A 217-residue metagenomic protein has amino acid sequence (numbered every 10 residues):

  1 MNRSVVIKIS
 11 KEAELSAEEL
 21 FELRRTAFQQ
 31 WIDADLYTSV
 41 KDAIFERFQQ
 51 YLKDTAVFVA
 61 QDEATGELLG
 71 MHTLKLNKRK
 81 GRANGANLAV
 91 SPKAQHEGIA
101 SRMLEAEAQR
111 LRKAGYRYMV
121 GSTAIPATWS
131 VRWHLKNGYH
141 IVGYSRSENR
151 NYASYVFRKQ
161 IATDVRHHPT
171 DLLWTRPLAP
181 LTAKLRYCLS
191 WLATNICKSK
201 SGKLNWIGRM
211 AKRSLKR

Functional and structural regions predicted by a protein language model:
R3-E22: A short beta-loop-alpha structural element at the N-terminal edge of CoA-dependent acyl/N-acetyltransferase catalytic
R25, A34-Q61, T73: Active-site rim helix/loop that mediates acceptor-substrate recognition in acyltransferases
V59, E67-L76, R82-A89: Conserved beta-strand in the GNAT
N87-H96, T123-I125: A short, internal acetyl-CoA/4′-phosphopantetheine-binding micro-motif in the GNAT/acyltransferase core
V90, H96-Q109, K136: Conserved acetyl-CoA-binding loop-helix of GNAT-fold acetyltransferases
L111-A124: Conserved GNAT acetyl-CoA-binding A-motif
S122-T123, L135-V156: Conserved catalytic-core motifs of GNAT/GCN5-like acyltransferases
S147-K198, G202-A211: C-terminal "cap" of GNAT-fold acetyltransferases
